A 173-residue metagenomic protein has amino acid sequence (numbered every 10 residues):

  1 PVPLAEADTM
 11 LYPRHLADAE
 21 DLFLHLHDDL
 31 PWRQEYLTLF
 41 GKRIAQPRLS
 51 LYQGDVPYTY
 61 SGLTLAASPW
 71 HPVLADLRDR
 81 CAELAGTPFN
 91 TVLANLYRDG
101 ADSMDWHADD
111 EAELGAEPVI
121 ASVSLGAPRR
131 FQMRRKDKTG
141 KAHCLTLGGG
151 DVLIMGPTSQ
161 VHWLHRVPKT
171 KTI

Functional and structural regions predicted by a protein language model:
P1-I173: Non-heme Fe(II) oxygenase metal-center motifs and adjacent flexible, charged/small-residue loops
